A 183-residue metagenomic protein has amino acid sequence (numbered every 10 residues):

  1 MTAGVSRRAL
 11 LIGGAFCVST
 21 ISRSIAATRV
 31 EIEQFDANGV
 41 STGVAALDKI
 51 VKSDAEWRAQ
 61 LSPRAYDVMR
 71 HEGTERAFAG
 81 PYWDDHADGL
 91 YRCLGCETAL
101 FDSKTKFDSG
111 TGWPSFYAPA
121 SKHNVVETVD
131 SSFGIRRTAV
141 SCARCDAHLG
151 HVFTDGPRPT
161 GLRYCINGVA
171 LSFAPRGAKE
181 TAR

Functional and structural regions predicted by a protein language model:
M1-C17: N-terminal secretory signal peptides and thylakoid transit peptides that target proteins across membranes
R7-L11, V40-D48, C93-G95: Short charge-dense sequence patches
R8, I21-S24, F35, T128 (+1 more regions): Compositionally biased, intrinsically disordered low-complexity segments
I21-Q60: C-terminal segment of N-terminal export signals and the immediately downstream linker at the start of the mature
N38, K49-K52, R58-Q60, V68-R92 (+1 more regions): A short Gly-Trp-Pro
